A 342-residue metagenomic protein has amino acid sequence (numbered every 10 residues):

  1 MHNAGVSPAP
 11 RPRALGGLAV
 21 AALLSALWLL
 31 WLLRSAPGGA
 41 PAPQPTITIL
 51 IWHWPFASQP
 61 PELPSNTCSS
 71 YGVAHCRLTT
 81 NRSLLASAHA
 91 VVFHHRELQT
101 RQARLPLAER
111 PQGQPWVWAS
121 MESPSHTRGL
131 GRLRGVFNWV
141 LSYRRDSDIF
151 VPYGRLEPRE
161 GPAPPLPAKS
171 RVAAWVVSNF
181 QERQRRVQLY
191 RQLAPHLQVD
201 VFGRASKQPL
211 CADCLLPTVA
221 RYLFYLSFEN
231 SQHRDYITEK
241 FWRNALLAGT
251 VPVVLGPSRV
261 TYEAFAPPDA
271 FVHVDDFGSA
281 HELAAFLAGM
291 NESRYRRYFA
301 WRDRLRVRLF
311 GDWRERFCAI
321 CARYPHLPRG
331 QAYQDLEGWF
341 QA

Functional and structural regions predicted by a protein language model:
H2-F93, E97-W118, G131-S227, S231-W242 (+1 more regions): Pol beta-like nucleotidyltransferase catalytic core
E122-S125: A short, histidine- and acid-enriched strand-loop-helix "catalytic/donor-clamping" loop that lines the nucleotide-sugar
